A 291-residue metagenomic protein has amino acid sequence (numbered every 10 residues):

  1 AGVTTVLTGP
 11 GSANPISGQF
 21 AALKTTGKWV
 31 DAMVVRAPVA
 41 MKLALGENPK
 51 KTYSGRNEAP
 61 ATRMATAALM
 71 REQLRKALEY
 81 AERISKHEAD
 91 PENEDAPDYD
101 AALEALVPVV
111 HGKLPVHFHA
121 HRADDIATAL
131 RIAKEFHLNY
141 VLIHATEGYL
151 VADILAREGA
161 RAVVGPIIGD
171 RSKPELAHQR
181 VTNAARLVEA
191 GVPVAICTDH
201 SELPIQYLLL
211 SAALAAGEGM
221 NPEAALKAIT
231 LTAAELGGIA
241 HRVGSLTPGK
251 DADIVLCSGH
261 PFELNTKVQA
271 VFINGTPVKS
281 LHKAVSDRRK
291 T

Functional and structural regions predicted by a protein language model:
A1-Y140, K267, I273: Polyanionic/metal-chelating signatures
G2, F136, E158-G159, A190: Short, structured coil segments at secondary-structure junctions
L7, H117, V141-I143, V163 (+1 more regions): Structural detector of well-ordered beta-strand residues that form the stable sheet scaffold of enzyme domains
S12, R122, T146-G148, I168 (+1 more regions): Active-site-proximal loop/turn and secondary-structure-junction residues that shape catalytic pockets, frequently
P97-Y99, F118-R122, I143-T146, S172-V181: A general structural motif
P115, D153-R157, G165-C257, T266 (+1 more regions): His/Asp/Glu-enriched, well-ordered alpha-helical/loop segment that forms or immediately abuts the divalent-metal
A123-D125, T146-L150, L231-A234: Short acidic loop-to-helix transition motifs that present clustered carboxylates
L256, A270-T291: Extracellular/periplasmic ectodomains of large secreted or surface enzymes and adhesion receptors
